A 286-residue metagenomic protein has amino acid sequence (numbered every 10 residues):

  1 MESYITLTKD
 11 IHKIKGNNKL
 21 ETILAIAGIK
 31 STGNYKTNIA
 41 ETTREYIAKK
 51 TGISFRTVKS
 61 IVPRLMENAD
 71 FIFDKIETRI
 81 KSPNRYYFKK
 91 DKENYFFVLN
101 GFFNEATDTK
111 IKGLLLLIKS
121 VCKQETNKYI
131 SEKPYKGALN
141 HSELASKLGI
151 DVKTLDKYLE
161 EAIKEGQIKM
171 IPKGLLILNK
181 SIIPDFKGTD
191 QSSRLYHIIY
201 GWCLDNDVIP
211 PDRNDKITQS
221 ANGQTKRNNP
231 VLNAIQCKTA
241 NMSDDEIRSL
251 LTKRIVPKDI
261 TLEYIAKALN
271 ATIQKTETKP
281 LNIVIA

Functional and structural regions predicted by a protein language model:
M1-A286: Electropositive, intrinsically flexible nucleic-acid-contacting patches
